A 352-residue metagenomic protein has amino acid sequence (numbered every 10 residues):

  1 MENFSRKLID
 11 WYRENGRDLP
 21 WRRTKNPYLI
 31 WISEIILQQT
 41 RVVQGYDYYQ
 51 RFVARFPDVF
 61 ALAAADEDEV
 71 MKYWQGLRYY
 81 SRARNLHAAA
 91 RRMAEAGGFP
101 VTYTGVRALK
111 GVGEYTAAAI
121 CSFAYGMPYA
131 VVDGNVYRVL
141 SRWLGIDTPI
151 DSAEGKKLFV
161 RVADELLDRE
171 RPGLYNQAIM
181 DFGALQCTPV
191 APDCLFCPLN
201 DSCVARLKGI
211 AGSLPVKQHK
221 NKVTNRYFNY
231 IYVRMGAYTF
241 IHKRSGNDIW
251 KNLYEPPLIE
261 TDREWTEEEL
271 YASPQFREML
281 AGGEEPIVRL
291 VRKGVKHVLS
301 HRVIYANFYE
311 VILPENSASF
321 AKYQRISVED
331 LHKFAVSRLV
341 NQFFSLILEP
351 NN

Functional and structural regions predicted by a protein language model:
M1-R17, R23, A184-N352: Intrinsically disordered, low-complexity, charged terminal extensions of DNA damage-control enzymes
E2-K7, W11-L195, L199-G212, V223 (+1 more regions): Catalytic cores of DNA base-excision repair glycosylases
